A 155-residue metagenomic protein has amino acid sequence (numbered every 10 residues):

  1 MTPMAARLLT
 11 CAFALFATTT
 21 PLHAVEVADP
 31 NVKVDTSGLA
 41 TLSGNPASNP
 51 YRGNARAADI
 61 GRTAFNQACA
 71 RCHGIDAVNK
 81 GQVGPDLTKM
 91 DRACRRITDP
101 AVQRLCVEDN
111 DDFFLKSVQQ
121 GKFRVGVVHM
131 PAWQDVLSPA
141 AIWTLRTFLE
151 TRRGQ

Functional and structural regions predicted by a protein language model:
M1-L9: Bacterial N-terminal signal peptides that target proteins for export
T10-T19: Bacterial N-terminal signal peptides
T20-A24: Sec/Tat signal peptide C-region and signal peptidase I cleavage site
V25-N31, Y51, G81-K89, S117-R153: Axial heme c-ligation environment in periplasmic c-type cytochrome domains
D29-A64: Electrostatic cytochrome c docking/interface patches
A58-R62, G74, V78-S117: Gly/Gly-Pro-rich "capping" loops immediately C-terminal to redox-active cysteine motifs in periplasmic/lumenal
G61, F65-D76, M130, L145-L149: The canonical Cys-X-X-Cys-His
